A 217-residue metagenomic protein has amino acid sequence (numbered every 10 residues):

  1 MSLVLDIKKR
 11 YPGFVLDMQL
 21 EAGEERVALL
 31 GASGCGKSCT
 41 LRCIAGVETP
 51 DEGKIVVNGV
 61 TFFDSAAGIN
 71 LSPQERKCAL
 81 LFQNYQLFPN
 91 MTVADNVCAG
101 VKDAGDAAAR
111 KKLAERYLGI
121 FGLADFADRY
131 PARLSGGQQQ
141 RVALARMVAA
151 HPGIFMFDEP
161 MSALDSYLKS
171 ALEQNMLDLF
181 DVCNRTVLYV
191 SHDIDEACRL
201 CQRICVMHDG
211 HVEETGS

Functional and structural regions predicted by a protein language model:
V60-S65, A108-F126, L177-D178: Conserved ABC ATPase "signature" region
F62-A79, D103, K112: ABC ATPase NBD coupling module
M91-G100: Short coil-to-helix segment of the ABC ATPase nucleotide-binding domain corresponding to the Q-loop/switch region
Y130-L134, Q138-Q140: Conserved ABC ATPase signature
A149-G153: A short, proline-enriched helix->beta-strand linker immediately N-terminal to the Walker B motif in ABC-type P-loop
F155-E159: Catalytic Walker B motif of ABC-type/P-loop ATPase nucleotide-binding domains
